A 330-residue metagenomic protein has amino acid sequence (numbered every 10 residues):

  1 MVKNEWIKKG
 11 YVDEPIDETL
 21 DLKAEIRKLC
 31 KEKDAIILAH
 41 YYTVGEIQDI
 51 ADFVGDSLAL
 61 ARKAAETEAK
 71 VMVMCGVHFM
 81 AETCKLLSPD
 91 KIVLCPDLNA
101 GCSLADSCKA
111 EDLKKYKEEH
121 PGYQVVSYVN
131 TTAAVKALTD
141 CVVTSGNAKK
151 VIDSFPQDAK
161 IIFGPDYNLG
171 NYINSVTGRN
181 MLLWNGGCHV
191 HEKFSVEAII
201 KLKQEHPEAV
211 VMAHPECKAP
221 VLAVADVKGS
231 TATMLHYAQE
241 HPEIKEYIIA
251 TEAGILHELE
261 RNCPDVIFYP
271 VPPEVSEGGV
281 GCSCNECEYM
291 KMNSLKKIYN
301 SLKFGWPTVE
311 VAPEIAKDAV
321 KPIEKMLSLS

Functional and structural regions predicted by a protein language model:
M1-I249, I255-L256, R261-S330: Active-site loop-to-helix "anion-binding N-cap" substructures in soluble metabolic enzymes
